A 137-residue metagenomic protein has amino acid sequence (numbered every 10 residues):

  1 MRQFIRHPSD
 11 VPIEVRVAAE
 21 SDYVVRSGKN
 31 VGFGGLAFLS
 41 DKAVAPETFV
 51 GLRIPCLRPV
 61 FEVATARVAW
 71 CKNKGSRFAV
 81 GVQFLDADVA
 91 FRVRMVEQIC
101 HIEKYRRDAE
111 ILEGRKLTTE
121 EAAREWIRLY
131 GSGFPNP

Functional and structural regions predicted by a protein language model:
M1-P137: Structured alpha-helical
